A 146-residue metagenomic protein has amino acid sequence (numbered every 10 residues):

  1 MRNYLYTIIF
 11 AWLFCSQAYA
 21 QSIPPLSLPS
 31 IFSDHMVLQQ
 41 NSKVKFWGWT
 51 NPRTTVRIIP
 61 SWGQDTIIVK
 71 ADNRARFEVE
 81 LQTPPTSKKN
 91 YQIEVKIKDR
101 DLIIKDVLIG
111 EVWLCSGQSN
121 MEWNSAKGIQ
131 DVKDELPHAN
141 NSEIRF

Functional and structural regions predicted by a protein language model:
M1-I23: Bacterial Sec-dependent N-terminal signal peptides
Q21-F146: Cell-envelope and extracellular/periplasmic
